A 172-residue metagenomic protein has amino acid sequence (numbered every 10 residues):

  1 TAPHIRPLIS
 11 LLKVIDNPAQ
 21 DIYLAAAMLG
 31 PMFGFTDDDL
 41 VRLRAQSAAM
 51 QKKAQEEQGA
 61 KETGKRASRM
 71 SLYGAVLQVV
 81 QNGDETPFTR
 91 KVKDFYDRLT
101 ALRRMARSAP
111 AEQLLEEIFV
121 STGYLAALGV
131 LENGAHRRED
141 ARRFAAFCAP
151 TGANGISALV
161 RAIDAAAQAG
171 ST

Functional and structural regions predicted by a protein language model:
T1-Q58, P87-R90, D97, A101-R107 (+1 more regions): Conserved motor-region signature of P-loop NTPase helicases/translocases
Q55-Q81: Charged, glycine/proline-rich intrinsically disordered loops and linkers
A67, G83-R90: Alpha-helix boundary/N-cap detector
